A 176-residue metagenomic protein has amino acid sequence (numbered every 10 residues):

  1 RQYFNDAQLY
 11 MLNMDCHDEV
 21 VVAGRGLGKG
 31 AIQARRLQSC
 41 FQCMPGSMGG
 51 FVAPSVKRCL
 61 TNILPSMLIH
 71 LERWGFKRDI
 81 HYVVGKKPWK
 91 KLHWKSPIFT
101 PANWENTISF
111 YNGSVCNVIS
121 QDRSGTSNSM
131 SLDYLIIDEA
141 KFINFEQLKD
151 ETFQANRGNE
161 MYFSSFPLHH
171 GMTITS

Functional and structural regions predicted by a protein language model:
R1-S176: Phosphate/NTP-binding elements of NTP-utilizing enzymes
